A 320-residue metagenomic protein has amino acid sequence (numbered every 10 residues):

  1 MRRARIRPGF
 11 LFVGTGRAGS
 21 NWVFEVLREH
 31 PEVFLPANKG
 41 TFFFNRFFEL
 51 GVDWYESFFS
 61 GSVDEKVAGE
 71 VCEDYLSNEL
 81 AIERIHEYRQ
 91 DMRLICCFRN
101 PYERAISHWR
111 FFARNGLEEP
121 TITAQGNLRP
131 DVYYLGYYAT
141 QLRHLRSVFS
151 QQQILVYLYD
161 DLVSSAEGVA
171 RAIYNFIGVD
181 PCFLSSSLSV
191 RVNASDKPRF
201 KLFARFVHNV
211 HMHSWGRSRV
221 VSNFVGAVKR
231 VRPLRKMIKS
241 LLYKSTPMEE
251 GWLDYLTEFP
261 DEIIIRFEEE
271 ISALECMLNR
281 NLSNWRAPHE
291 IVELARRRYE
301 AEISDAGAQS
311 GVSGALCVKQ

Functional and structural regions predicted by a protein language model:
M1-G307, G311-Q320: Anion-recognition interface
